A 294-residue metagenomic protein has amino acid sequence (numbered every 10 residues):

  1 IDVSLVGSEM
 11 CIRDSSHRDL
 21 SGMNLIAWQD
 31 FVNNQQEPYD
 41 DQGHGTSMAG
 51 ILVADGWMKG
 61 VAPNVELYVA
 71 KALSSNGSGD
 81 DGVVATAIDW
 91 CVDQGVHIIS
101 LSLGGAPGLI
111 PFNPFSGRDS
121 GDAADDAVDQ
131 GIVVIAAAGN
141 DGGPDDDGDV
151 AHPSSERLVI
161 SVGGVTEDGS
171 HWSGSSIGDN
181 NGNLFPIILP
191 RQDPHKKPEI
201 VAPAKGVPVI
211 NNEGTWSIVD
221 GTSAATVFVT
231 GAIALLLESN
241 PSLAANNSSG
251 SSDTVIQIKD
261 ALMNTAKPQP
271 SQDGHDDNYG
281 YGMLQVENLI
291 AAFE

Functional and structural regions predicted by a protein language model:
I1-G7, I12: Single conserved hydrophobic/aromatic residue that forms the stacking wall/gate of nucleotide- or nucleobase-binding
E9, A151-E238, N288: Extracellular S/T/G-rich loop segment that most often corresponds to the catalytic His/Ser-adjacent loop
I12, A27-F112, G163-T166, N240-N247 (+1 more regions): Subtilisin-like peptidase catalytic core
R18, T46-G50, G82, T86-D89 (+9 more regions): Solvent-exposed, polar/charged alpha-helical surfaces in well-ordered, non-transmembrane soluble domains, broadly
M23-I26, P63-Y68, D93-I99, D129-V134 (+4 more regions): Loop/turn elements at helix/coil->beta-strand transitions in domains of secreted/extracellular proteins
A49, Y68, A72-S74, A204-H275: Hydrolase catalytic cores
D55, A72-L158, H195, V209-F228 (+1 more regions): Substrate-binding/access-modulating region of protease and related hydrolase catalytic domains
G139, V286-E294: Secreted peptidase-domain scaffold signal
